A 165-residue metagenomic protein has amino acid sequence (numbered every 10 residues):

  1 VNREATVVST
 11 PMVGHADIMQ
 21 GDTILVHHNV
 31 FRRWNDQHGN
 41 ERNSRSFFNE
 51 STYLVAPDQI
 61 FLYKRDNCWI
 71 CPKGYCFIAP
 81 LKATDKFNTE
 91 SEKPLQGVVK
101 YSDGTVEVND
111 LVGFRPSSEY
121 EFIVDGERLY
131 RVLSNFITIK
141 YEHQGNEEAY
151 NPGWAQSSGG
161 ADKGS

Functional and structural regions predicted by a protein language model:
V1-S165: Acidic-enriched and Gly/Ser
